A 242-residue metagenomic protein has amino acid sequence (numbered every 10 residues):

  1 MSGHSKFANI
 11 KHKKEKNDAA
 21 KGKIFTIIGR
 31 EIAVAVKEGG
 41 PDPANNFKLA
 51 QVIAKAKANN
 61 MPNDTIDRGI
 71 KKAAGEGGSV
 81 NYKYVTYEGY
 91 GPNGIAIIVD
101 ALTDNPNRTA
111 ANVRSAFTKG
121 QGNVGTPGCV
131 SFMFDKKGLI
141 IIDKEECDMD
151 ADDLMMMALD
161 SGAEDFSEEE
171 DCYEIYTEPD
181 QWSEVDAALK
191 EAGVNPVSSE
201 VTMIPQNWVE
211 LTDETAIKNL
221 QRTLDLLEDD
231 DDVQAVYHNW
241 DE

Functional and structural regions predicted by a protein language model:
M1-G125, V130-I141, H238-D241: N-terminal cationic and glycine-rich segments that engage phosphates or anionic surfaces
I141-E242: Positively charged, low-complexity, intrinsically disordered RNA-binding extensions
